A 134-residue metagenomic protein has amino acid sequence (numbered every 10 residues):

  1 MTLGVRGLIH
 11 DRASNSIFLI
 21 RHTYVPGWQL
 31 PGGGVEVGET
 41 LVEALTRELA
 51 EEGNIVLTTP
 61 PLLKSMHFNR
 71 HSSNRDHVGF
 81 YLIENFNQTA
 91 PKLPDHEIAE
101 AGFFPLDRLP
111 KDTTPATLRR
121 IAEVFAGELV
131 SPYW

Functional and structural regions predicted by a protein language model:
M1-S16: Conserved N-terminal beta-strand and adjoining loop/helix that marks the start of the Nudix/MutT-like hydrolase domain
T2-G4, T23-V25, L30, D76-V78: Short connector loops at helix/strand junctions that flank enzyme active sites, especially segments positioning acidic
D11-N15, E84-T89, L106-R108: Short loop segments at secondary-structure junctions
A13-E51: Conserved Nudix-box catalytic region and its N-terminal flanking loop in Nudix hydrolases and closely related
P26-G27, H96-W134: Nudix hydrolase/Nudix homology domain
V56-S65: A short coil-to-beta-strand element that immediately follows conserved catalytic motifs
M66-A90, G102, T117, F125: Active-site-adjacent beta-strand/loop module that shapes the phosphate/pyrophosphate-binding cleft
